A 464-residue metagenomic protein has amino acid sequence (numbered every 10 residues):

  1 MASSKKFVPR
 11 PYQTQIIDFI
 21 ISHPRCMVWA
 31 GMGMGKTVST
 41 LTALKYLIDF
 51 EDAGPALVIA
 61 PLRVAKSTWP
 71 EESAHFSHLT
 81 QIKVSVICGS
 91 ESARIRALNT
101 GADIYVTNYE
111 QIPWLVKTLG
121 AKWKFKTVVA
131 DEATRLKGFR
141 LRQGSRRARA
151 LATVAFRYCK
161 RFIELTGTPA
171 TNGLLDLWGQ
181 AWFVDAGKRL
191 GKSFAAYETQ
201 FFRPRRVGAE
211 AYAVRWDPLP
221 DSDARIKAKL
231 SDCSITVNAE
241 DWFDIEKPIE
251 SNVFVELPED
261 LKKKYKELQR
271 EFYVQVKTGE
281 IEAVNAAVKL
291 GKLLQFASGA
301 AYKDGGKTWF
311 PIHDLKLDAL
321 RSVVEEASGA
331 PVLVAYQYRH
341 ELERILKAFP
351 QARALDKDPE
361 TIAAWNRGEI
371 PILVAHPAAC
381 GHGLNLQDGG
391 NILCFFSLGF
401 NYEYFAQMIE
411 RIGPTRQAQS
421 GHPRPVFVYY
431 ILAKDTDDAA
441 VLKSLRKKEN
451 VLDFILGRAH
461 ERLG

Functional and structural regions predicted by a protein language model:
M1-A2, F7, I21-R25, G35 (+6 more regions): Conserved Helicase C-terminal RecA-like lobe
G54-P55, Q81, T100, T127 (+2 more regions): Conserved P-loop NTPase motor "coupling/switch" region that bridges the ATPase
R63, S85-R94, Y109-W114, R140-R142 (+4 more regions): Conserved helicase motor
V64-G89, V184-G187: Conserved helix-turn-beta segment of the N-terminal RecA-like "Helicase ATP-binding" lobe in SF1/SF2 helicases
E91-T127: Conserved helix/coil segment N-terminal to the catalytic DExD/H
I112-T118, N172-L174, H340-R344, T361-R367 (+1 more regions): SF2 helicase motor core recognition
D131-E132: Walker B catalytic acidic pair
F400-I409, G413-G464: A conserved SF2-helicase RecA2
